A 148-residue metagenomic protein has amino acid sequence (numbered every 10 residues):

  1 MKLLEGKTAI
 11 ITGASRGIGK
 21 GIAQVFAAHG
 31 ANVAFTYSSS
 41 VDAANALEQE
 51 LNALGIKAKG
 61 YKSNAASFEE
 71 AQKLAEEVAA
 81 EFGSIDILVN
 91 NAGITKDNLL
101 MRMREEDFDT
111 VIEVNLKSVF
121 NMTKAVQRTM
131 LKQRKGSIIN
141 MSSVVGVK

Functional and structural regions predicted by a protein language model:
T8, S15-G17: Conserved glycine-rich cofactor-binding loop
H29-A46: Conserved glycine-rich Rossmann-like NAD(P)H-binding loop of the short-chain dehydrogenase/reductase
V41, K62-L74, E105: The beta1-alpha1 cofactor-binding region of Rossmann-like NAD(H)/NADP(H)-dependent oxidoreductases
L54-K57, E77-L88, K96, D107 (+1 more regions): A glycine-rich helix->loop->beta "capping" turn within Rossmann-like NAD(P)(H)-dependent oxidoreductase domains
L99-L100, R104-I112: Substrate-binding pocket helix/loop in short-chain dehydrogenase/reductase
T123-K124: A short, exposed helix-loop element centered on a Lys and neighboring polar residues
S143: Residue(s) in the substrate-gating loop at a strand-loop-helix junction that position the organic substrate next
